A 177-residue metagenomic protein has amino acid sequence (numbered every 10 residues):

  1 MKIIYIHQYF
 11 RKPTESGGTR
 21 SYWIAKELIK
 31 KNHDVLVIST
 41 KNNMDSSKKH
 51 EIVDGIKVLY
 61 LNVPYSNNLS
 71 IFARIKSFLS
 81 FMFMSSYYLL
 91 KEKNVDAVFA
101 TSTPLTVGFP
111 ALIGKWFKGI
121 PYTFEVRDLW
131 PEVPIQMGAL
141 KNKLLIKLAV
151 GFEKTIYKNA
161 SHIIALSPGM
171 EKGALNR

Functional and structural regions predicted by a protein language model:
M1-N62: N-terminal subdomain of nucleotide-sugar transferases
K2, D96-A97, H162: Structural motif
G17, T40, T101, A165-S167: Replace "coordinates the UDP/GDP/TDP-sugar" with "coordinates nucleotide-activated sugar donors
K30, W116-F117, K158: Residues at the C-terminal ends
D45, L79-S85, L90, V95-V133 (+1 more regions): An aromatic- and histidine-rich active-site surface loop
K57-F83, G138-K141: A short, charged, and often flexible helix/loop element on the N-terminal side of the glycosyltransferase catalytic
K118-T123, P131-T155: Nucleotide-sugar donor phosphate/pyrophosphate-binding loop at the beta->alpha transition of glycosyltransferases
V150, K154-R177: A short, active-site helix/loop in glycosyltransferases that binds the activated sugar's phosphate group
